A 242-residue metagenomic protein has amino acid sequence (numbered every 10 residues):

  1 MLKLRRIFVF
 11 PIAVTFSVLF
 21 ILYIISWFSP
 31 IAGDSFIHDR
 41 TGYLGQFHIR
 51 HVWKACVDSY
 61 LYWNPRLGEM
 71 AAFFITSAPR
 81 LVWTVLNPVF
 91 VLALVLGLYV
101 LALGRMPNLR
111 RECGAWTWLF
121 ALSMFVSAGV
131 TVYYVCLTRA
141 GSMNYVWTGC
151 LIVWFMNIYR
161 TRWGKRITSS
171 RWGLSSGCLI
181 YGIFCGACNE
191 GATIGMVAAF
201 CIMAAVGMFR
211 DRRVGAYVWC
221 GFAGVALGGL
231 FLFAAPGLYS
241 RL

Functional and structural regions predicted by a protein language model:
M1-Y23: Start-transfer (signal-anchor) and selected internal transmembrane alpha helices of multi-pass inner/ER membrane
F28-V82, R139, C188-L242: Transmembrane catalytic cores of multi-pass membrane glycosyltransferases and polysaccharide-assembly enzymes
V85-L94, S142-W154, V197: Membrane-embedded alpha-helical segments of multi-pass membrane proteins, especially the transmembrane helices
V89-W116, W154: Transmembrane-helix motifs of polytopic, lipid-linked glycan transferases
L94-A102, L151-W163, A198-A205: Transmembrane alpha-helical segments
V100-R105, V126-L137, L232-R241: Juxtamembrane "helix-exit" motif on the non-cytosolic side of transmembrane helices
C113-R160, N189: Membrane-interface micro-motifs in multi-pass membrane enzymes
G173-E190, M196: Membrane-interface alpha helices of multi-pass inner-membrane proteins
